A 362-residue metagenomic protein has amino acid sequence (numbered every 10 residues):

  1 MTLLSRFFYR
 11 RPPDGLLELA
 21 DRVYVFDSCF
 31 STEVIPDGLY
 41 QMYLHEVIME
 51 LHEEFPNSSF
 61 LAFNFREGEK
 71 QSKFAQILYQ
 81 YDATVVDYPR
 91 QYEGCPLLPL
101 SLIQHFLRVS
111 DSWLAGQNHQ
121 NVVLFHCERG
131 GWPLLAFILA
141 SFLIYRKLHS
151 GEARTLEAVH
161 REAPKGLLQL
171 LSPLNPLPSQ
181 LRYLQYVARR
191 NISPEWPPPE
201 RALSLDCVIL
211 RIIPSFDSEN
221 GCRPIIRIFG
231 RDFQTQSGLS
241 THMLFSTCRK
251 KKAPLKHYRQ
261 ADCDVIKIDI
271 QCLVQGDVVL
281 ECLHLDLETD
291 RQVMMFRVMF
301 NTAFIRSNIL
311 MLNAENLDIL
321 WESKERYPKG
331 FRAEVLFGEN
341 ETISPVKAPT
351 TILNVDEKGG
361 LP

Functional and structural regions predicted by a protein language model:
T2-V123, L135, Y145-E157, G166-L170 (+2 more regions): Cysteine-based protein phosphatase catalytic domain of the PTP/DSP
H126: Phosphate/adenylate-binding glycine loop and adjacent helical scaffold
R129-L134: Hydrophobic or amphipathic alpha-helical targeting/insertion segments
L139-A140: DPxDG-like acidic metal-binding loop motif
R161-E162: Activation on folded, globular domain regions of eukaryotic proteins
L167-L203: Catalytic cores of secreted or luminal carbohydrate-active enzymes
